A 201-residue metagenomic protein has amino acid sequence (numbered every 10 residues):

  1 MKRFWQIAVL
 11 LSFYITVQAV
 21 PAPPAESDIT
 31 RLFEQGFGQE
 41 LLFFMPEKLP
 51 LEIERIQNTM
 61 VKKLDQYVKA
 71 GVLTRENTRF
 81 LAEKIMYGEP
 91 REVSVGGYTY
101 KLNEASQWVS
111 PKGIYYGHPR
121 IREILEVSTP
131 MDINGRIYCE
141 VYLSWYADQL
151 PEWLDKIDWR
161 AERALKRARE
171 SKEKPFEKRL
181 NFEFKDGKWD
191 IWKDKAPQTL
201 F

Functional and structural regions predicted by a protein language model:
K2-L10: Sec-dependent signal peptide recognition, specifically the positively charged N-region followed immediately by
L10-Q18: Hydrophobic h-region of N-terminal signal peptides that target proteins for export in Gram-negative bacteria
V20-E54, N58: Short amphipathic alpha-helical interface segments
Q57-R75, R79-K84: Basic amphipathic alpha-helical segments that dock to polyanions
T74-Y116: Accessory beta->alpha helical hairpin/"wing" motif in late/C-terminal subdomains of nucleic-acid enzymes
E89-N103, Q149-E173: Mixed-charge, low-complexity intrinsically disordered segments
E104-C139, D148: Extended amphipathic alpha-helical interaction segments
E140-Y142, A147-D148, A168-F201: Short beta-strand edge/turn micro-motifs at domain boundaries
